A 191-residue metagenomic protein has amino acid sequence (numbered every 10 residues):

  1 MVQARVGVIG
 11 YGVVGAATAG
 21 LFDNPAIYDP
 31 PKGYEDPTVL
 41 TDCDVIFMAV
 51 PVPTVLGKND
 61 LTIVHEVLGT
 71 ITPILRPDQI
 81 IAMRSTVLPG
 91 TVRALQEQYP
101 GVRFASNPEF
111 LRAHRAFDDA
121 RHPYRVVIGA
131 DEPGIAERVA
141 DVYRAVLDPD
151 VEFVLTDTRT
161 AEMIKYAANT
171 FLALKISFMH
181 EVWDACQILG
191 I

Functional and structural regions predicted by a protein language model:
M1-T41: NAD(P)+-binding Rossmann beta1-loop-alpha1 motif at the extreme N-terminus of oxidoreductases
V14, T86-G90, L172: Gly/Ser/Thr-rich loops at beta-strand to alpha-helix junctions that form or flank small-molecule/cofactor-binding
N24, Q96-A105, A116-I191: Internal alpha-helical scaffold of NAD(P)-dependent oxidoreductase catalytic cores
T41-D42, P77, P123: Alpha-helix C-terminal capping/helix-to-coil transition sites in glycosyltransferase folds
V45, P53-R115: Rossmann-like NAD(P)(H) cofactor-binding subdomain of soluble oxidoreductases
V45-A49, V127: Structural motif
